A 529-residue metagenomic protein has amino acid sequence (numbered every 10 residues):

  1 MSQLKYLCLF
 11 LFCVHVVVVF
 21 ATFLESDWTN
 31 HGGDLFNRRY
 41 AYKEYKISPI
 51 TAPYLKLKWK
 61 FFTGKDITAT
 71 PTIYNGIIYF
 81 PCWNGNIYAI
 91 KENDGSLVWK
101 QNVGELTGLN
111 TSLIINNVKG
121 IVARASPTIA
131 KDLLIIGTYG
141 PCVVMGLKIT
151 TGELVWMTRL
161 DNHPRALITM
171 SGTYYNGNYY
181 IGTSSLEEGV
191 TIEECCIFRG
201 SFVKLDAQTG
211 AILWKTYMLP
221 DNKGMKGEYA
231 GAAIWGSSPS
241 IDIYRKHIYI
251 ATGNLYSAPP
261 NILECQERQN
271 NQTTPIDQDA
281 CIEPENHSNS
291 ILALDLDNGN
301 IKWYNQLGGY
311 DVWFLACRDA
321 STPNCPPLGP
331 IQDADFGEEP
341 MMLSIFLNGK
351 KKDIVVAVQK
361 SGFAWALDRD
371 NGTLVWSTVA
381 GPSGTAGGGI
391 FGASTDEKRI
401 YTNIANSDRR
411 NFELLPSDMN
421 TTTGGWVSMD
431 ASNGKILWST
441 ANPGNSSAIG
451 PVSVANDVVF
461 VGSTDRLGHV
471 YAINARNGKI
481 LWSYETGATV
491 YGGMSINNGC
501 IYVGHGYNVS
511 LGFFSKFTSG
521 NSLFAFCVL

Functional and structural regions predicted by a protein language model:
K5-A21: Cleavable N-terminal signal peptides of Sec/SRP-targeted secreted and luminal proteins
T22-L57, T423: Blade/loop signatures of beta-propeller domains
E25-L35, G64-N86, L113-V144, L167-E194 (+9 more regions): Repeat-blade elements of multi-bladed beta-propeller folds
I47-A52, C82-G104: Beta-propeller domains
A52, I73, K91-E92, I129 (+10 more regions): Short, acidic, Ser/Thr-enriched surface-loop or helix-capping motifs
K56-K58, S96-K100, E153-M157, L213-W214 (+4 more regions): A structural motif specific to WD40 beta-propellers
Q101-N117, R159-N162, I212-A230, N300-I331 (+2 more regions): Surface-exposed loop and turn segments in beta-propeller and other repeat-based domains that flank or scaffold
G146-G152, I197-A211, E267-G299, F363 (+4 more regions): Beta-propeller blade signature
